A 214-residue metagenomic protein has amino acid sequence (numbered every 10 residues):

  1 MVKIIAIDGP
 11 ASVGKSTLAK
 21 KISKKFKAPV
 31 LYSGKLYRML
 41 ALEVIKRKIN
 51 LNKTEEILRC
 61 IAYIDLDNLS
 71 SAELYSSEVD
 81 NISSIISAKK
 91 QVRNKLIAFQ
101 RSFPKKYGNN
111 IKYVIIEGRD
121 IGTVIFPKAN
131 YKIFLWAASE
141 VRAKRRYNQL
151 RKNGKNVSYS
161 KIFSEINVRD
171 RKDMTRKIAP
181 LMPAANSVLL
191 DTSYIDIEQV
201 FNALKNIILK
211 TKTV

Functional and structural regions predicted by a protein language model:
I5-I7: Hydrophobic anchor at the beta1->P-loop junction of P-loop NTPases
P10-V13: ATP-binding Walker
S16: Walker A/P-loop
K35-K112, D120-T123, E140, K144 (+3 more regions): ATP-dependent small-molecule kinase phosphotransfer cores that center on conserved nucleotide phosphate-binding segments
Y131, M182-E198: Phosphate-binding beta-loop-alpha motif at adenosine-nucleotide cofactor sites
N148-N153: Conserved AAA+ ATPase "sensor/coupling" helix adjacent to the nucleotide-binding pocket
